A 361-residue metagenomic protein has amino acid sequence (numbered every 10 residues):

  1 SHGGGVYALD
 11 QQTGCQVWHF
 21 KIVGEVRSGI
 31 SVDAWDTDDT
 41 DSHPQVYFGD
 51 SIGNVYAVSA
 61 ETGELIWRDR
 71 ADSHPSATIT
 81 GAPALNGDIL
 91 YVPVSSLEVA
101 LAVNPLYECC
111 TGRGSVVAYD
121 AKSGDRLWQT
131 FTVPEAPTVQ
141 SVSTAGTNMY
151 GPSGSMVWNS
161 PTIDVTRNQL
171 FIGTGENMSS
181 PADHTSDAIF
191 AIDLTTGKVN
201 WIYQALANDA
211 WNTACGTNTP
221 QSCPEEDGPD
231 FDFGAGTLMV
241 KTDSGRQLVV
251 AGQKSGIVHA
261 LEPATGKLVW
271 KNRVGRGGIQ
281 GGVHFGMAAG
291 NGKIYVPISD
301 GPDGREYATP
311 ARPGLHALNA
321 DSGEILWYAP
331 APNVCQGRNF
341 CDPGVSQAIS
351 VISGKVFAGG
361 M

Functional and structural regions predicted by a protein language model:
S1-V6, G24-V55, T78-E108, R113-V116 (+7 more regions): Repeat-blade elements of multi-bladed beta-propeller folds
L9, H19, R27: Glycine-rich loop-to-alpha-helix module at the N-terminal edge of alpha/beta enzyme cores
D10-Q11, S59-A60, S95, A102-P105 (+8 more regions): Short, solvent-exposed loop/turn and secondary-structure capping segments
C15-I22, E64-S73, D125-Y150, K198-W211 (+3 more regions): Aromatic (tryptophan-biased) beta-strands that constitute blades/sheets of beta-rich domains
G53-N54, G63-L65: Accessory beta-strand-rich segments of carbohydrate-active enzymes
V58-S59, G112-D125, T185-K198, A311-G323: Beta-propeller blade signature
W211, C215, G245, V250 (+1 more regions): Catalytic cores of carbohydrate-active enzymes
